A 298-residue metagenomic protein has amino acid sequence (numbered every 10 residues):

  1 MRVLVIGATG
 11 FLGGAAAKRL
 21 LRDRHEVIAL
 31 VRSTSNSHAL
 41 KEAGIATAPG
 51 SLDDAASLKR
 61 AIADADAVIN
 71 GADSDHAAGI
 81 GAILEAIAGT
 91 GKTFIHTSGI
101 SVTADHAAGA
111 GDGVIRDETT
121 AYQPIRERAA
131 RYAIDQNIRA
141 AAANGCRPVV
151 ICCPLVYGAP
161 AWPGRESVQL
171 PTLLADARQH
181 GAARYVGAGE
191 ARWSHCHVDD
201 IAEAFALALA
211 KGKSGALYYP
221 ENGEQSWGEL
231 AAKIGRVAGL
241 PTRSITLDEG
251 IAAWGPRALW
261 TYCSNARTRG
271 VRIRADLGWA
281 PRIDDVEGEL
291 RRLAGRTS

Functional and structural regions predicted by a protein language model:
V3-D23: N-terminal Rossmann NAD(P)H-binding glycine-rich loop of SDR-like oxidoreductase domains
E26, G81-A133, V149: Conserved Rossmann-fold NAD(P)-dependent oxidoreductase catalytic core, especially the SDR/UDP-sugar
Y132, G158-P171, L207-Y218: Glycine/proline-rich active-site loop of Rossmann-fold NAD(P)-dependent oxidoreductases
Q136-P160: Conserved beta-loop-beta element that borders a ligand/cofactor-binding pocket
L174-A183, A191-G223: Alpha-helical substrate-binding/gating segment
V198, G228, A232, A252-A280: Conserved C-terminal active-site "lid" loop/helix of NAD(P)H-dependent oxidoreductases that clamps the redox cofactor
A204-R257, S298: Mid/C-terminal beta-alpha module of Rossmann-like enzyme folds, strongest in SDR-family dehydrogenases/epimerases
D284-S298: Amphipathic terminal alpha-helices
